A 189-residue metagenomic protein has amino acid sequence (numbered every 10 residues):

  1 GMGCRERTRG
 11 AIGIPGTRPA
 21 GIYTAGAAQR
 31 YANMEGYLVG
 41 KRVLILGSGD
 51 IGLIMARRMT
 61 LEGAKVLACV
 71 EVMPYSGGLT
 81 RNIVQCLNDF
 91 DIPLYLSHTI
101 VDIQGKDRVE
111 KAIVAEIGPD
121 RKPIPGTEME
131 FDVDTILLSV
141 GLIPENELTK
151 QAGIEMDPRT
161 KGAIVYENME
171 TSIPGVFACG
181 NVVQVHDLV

Functional and structural regions predicted by a protein language model:
G1-V189: Residues forming the flavin
